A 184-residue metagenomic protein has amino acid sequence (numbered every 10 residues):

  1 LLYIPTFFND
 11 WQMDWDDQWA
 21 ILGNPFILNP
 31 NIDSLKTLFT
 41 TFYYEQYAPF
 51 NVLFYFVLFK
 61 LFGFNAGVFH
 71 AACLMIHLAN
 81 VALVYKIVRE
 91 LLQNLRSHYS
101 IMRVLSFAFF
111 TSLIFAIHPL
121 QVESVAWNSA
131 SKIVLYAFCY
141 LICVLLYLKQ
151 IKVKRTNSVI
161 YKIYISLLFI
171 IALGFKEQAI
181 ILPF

Functional and structural regions predicted by a protein language model:
L1-F184: Polytopic membrane enzymes that build or remodel cell-surface glycoconjugates and lipids
